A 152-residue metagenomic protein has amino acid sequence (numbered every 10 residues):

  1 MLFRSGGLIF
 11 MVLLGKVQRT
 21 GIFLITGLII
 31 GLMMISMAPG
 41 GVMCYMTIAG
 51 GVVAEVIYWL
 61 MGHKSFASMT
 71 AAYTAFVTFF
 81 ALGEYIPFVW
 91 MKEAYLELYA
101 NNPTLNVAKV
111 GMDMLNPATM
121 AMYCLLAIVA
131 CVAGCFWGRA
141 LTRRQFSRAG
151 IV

Functional and structural regions predicted by a protein language model:
V12-F23, L60-S68: Membrane-helix interface "capping/anchor" motifs
F23-L28, C44-Y45, T70-A71, A121 (+1 more regions): Hydrophobic alpha-helical transmembrane segments
I30-Y58: Interfacial aromatic-anchored transmembrane helix boundaries in multi-pass membrane proteins
T47-E84, C135: Short helix-perturbing small/polar motifs within transmembrane alpha-helices
A72-R144: Membrane-embedded alpha-helical hairpins and interfacial helices in multi-pass inner-membrane proteins
T142-V152: Short, charged juxtamembrane terminal tails flanking transmembrane helices
